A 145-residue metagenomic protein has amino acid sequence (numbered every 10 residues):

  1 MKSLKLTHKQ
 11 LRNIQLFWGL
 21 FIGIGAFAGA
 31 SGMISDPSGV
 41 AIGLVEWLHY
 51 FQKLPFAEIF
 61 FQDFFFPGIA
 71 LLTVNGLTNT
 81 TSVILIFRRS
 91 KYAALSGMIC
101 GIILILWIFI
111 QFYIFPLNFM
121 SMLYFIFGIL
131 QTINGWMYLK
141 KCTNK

Functional and structural regions predicted by a protein language model:
K2-K145: Topology signature of small-to-medium multi-pass alpha-helical membrane proteins
